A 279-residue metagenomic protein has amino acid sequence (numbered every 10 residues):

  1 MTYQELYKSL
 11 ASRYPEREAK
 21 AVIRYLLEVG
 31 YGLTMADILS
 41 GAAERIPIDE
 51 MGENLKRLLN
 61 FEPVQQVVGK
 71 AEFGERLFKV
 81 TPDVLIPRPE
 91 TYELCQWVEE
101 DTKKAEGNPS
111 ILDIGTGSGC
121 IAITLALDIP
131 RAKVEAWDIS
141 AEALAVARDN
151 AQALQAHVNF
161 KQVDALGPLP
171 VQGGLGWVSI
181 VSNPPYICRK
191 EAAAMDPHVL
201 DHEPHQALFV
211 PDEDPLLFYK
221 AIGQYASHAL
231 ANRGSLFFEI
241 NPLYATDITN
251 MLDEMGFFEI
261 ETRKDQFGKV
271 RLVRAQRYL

Functional and structural regions predicted by a protein language model:
M1-A43: Non-catalytic accessory regions of SAM-dependent methyltransferases
T2, E18-L26, E50-N54, V67 (+1 more regions): Residue-level detector of well-ordered alpha-helical segments, enriched for hydrophobic/aromatic packing positions
L26, F61, T91, I121 (+6 more regions): Residue-level signal for inorganic ion chemistry
L27-E100: Conserved AdoMet
L77, K133, H157-N159, F258-E261: Conserved beta-strand segments of alpha/beta enzyme cores
E93-A194, A221: Conserved SAM/SAH cofactor-binding pocket of Class I
Y186-F218: Mobile active-site "lid"/loop adjacent to the S-adenosyl-L-methionine
D212-Q276: Conserved Class I SAM-dependent methyltransferase catalytic core
